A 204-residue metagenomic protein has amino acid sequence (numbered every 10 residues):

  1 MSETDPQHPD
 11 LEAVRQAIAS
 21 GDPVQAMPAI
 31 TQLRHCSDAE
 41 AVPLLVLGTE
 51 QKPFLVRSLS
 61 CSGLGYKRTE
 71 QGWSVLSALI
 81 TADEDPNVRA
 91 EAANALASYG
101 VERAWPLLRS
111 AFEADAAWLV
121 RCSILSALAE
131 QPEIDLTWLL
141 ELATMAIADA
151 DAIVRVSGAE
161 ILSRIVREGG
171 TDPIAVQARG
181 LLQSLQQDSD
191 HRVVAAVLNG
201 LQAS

Functional and structural regions predicted by a protein language model:
E3-A17, C36-E50, T69-A82, V101-A114 (+2 more regions): Amphipathic alpha-helical scaffolding segments comprising HEAT/armadillo-like alpha-solenoid repeats
E12, M27-P28, P43, S58 (+5 more regions): Alpha-solenoid HEAT/ARM repeat scaffold
I18-A19, V24, R155-I161: HEAT-repeat alpha-solenoid elements in large eukaryotic scaffold proteins
P23-V24, A39, F54-L55, E70 (+5 more regions): Alpha-helix N-cap/helix-start positions at coil->helix boundaries
M27-Q32, F54-Y66, E91-N94: Non-membrane alpha-helical segments in proteins
E113-C122, S126-E133: Alpha-helical adaptor scaffolds
R179, Q183-S204: Eukaryotic acidic, Ser/Thr-rich intrinsically disordered low-complexity regions
